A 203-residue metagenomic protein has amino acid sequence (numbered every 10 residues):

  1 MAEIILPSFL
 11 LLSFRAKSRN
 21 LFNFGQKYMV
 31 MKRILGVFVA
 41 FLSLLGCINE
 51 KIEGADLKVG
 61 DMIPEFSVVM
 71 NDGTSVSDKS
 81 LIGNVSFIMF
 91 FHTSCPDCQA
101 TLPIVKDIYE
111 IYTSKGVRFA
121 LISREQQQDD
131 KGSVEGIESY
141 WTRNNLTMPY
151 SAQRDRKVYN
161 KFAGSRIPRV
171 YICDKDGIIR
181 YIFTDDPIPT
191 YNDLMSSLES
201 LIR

Functional and structural regions predicted by a protein language model:
I4-P7, R19-N20, Q26, M31-R33 (+1 more regions): A cross-taxon signal for low-complexity, glycine/charged-rich
S13, V39-I48: Hydrophobic h-region of N-terminal signal peptides that target proteins for export in Gram-negative bacteria
I48-K79: N-terminal "domain-start" segment that seeds a small globular fold
S77-Q99, V105: Short active-site neighborhood of thiol/selenol oxidoreductases, capturing the structured segment around
F87-I88, F119, V170: Hydrophobic beta-strand anchors of alpha/beta hydrolase catalytic cores
A100-R143, D155-N160: Structural microenvironment flanking redox-active thiols in thiol-disulfide oxidoreductases
N144-T147, R154-S197: Thiol/disulfide oxidoreductase modules built on the thioredoxin-like
